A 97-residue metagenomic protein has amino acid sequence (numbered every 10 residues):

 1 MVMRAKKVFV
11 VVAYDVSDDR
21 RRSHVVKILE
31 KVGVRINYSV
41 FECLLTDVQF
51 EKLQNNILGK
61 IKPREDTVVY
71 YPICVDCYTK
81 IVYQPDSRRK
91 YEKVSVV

Functional and structural regions predicted by a protein language model:
V2-V11, S17-V97: Basic nucleic-acid-binding interfaces
